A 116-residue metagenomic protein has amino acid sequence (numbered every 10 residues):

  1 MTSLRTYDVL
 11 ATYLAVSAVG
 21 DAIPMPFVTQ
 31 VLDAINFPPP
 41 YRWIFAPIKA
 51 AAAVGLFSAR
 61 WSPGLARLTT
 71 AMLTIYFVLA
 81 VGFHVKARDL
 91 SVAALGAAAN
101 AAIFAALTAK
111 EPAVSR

Functional and structural regions predicted by a protein language model:
M1-R116: Short amphipathic, positively biased membrane-proximal segments that drive organelle/inner-membrane targeting
